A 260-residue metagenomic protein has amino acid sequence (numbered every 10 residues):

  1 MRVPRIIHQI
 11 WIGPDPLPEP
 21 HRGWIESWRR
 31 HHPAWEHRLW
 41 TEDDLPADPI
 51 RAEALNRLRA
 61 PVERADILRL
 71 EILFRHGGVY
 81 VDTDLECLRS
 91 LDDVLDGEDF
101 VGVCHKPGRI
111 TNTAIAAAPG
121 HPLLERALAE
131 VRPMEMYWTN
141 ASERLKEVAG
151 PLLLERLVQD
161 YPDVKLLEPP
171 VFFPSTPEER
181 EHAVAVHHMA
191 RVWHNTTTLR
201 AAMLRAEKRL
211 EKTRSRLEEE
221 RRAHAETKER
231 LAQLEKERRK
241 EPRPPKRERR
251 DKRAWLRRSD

Functional and structural regions predicted by a protein language model:
M1-A65, V81-D260: Glycosyltransferase-associated regions of secretory-pathway enzymes, highlighting luminal stem/catalytic domains
D66-G78: Small-residue hinge/turn detector
